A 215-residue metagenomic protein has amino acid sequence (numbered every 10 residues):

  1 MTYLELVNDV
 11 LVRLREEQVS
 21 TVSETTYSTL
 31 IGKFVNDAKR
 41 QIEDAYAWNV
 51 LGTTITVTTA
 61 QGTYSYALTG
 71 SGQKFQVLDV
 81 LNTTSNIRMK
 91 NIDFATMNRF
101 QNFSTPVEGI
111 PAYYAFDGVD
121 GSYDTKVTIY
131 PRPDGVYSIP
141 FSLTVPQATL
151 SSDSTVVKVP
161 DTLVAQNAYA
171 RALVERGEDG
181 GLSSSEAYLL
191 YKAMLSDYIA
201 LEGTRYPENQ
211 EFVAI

Functional and structural regions predicted by a protein language model:
M1-I215: Glycine-enriched, solvent-exposed interface loops adjoining structured elements
